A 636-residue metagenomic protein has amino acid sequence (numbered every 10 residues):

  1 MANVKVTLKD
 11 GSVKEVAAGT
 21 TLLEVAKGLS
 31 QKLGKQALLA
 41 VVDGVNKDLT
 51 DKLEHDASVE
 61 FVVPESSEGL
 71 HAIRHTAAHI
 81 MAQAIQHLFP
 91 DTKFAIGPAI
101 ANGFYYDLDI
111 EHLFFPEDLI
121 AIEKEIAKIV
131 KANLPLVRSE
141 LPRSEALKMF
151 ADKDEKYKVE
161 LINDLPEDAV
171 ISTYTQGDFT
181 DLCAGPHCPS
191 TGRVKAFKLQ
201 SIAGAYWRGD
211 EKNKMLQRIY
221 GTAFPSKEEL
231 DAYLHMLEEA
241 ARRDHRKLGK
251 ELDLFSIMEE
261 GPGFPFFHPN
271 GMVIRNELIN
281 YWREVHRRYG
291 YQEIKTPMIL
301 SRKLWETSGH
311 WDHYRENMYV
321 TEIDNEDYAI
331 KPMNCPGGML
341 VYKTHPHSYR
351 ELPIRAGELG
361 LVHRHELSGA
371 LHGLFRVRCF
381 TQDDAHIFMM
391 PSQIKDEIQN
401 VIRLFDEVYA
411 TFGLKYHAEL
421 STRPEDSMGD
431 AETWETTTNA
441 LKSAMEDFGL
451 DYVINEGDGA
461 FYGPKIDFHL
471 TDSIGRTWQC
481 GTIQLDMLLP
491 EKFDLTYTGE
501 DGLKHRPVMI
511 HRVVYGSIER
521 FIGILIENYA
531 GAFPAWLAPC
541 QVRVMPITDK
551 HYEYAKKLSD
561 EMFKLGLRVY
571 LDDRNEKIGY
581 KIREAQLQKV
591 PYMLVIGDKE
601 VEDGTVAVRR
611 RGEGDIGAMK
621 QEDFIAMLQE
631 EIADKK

Functional and structural regions predicted by a protein language model:
M1-H75, I80-K93, I100-A101, D107-K636: NTP/phosphate- and nucleic-acid-binding module
